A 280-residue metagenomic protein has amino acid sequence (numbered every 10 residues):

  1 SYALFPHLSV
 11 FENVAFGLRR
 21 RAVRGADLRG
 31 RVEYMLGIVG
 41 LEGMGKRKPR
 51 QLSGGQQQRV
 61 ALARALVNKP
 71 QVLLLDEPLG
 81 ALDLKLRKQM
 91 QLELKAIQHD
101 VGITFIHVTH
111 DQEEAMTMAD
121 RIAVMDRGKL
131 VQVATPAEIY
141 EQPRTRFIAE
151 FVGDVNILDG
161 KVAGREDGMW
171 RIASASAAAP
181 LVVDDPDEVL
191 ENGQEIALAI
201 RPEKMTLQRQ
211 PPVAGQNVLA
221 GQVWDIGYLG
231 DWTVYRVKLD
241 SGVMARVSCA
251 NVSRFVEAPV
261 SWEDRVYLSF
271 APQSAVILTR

Functional and structural regions predicted by a protein language model:
S1-E150: ABC ATPase nucleotide-binding domains
V155, G164-R280: Non-catalytic connector elements of ABC transporters
G160: Short beta-strand-centered aromatic/proline hotspots
